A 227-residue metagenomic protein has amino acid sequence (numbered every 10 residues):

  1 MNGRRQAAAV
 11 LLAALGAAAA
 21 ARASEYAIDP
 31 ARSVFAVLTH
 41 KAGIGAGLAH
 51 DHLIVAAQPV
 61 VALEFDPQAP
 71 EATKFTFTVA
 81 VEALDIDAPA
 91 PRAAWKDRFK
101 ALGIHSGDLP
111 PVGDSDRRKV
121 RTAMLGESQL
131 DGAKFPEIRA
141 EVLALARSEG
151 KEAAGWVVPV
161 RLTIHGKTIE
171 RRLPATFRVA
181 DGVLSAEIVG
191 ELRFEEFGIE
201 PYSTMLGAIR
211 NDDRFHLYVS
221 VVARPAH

Functional and structural regions predicted by a protein language model:
M1-A9: Bacterial N-terminal signal peptides that target proteins for export
A8-A17: Bacterial N-terminal signal peptides
A21-H227: Low-complexity, acidic/polar, glycine-enriched regions of mature
